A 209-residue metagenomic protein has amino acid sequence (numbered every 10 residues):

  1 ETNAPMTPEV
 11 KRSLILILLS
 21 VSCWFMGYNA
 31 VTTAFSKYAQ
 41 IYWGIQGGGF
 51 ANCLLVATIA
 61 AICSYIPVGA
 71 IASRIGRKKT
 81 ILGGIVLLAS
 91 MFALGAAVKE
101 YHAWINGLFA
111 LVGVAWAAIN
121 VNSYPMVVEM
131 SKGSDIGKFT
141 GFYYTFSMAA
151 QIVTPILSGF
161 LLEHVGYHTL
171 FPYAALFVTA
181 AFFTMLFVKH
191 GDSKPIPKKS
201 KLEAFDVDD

Functional and structural regions predicted by a protein language model:
E1-L19, K201-D209: Juxtamembrane intracellular "pre-TM" segments in multi-pass secondary transporters
T33-G49: Short amphipathic helix-loop junctions that connect adjacent transmembrane helices in Major Facilitator Superfamily/SLC
G47-G48, S131-Y143: Loop-to-transmembrane helix entry/capping segments in MFS-fold secondary transporters and related SLC/MFSD carriers
S64-R77, L162: Helix-to-loop junctions at the C-terminal end of transmembrane segments in multipass secondary transporters
V86-E100: C-terminal ends and interior cores of transmembrane alpha-helices in multi-pass membrane transporters/permeases
A103-A118: Hydrophobic core of transmembrane alpha-helices in multi-pass small-molecule transporters, especially MFS/SLC-type
A118-K132: Intracellular juxtamembrane helix-capping segments at the cytosolic ends of symmetry-related transmembrane helices
F160-V178: A membrane-interface helix-boundary motif in multi-pass transporters
